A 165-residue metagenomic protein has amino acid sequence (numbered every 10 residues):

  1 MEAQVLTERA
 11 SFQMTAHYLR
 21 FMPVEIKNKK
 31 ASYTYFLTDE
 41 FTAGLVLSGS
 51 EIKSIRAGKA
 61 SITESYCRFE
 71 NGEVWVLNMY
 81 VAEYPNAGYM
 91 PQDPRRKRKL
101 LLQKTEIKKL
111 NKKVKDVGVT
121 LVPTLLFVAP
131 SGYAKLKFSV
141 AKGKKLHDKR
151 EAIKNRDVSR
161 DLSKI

Functional and structural regions predicted by a protein language model:
M1-F21: N-terminal amphipathic/basic-hydrophobic helices that include classical n-h-c signal peptides and signal-anchor
T15, G72, Y80, D93-R95 (+3 more regions): Short, charged/polar low-complexity linear motifs in solvent-exposed/disordered segments
Y18, S48-G49, G132: Generic detector of short, well-ordered, non-transmembrane alpha-helical segments enriched in hydrophobic residues
P23-V119: Ribosome large-subunit tunnel/peptidyl-transferase-proximal elements
N78, K137-V140, L162: Alpha-helix boundary/capping detector
V81, K149-I165: Flexible glycine-rich active-site/ligand-binding loops centered on an Asp-His dyad
G88-M90, K145-D148: Short small-residue beta-strand/loop micro-motif enriched in glycine and branched aliphatics
Q103-S139, G143-K145: Beta-rich strand-turn-strand
